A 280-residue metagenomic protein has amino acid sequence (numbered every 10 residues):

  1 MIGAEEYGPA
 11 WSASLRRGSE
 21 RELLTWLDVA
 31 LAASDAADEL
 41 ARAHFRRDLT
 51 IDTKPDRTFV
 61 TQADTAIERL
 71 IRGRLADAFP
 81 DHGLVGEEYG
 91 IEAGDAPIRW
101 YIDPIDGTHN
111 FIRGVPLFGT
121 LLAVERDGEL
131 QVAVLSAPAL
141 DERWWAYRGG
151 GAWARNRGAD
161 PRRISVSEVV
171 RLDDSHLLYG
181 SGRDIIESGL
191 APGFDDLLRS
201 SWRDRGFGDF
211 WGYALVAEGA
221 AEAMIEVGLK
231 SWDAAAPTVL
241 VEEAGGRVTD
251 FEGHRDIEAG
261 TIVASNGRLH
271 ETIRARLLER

Functional and structural regions predicted by a protein language model:
M1-I105, L269-A275: N-terminal subdomain of lithium-sensitive/metallo-dependent phosphomonoesterases centered on the IMPase/IPPase/PAP
A30, S34-A37, A133, P237 (+1 more regions): Small-residue (primarily alanine) positions within well-ordered alpha-helices, especially packing/interaction faces
A41, D64, L75, T108 (+6 more regions): Residue-level signal for inorganic ion chemistry
D52, E92-G94, D127, W145 (+3 more regions): Solvent-exposed alpha-helices and their adjacent loops that cap or buttress functional pockets in soluble metabolic
T65, R69, E88, P104-G107 (+5 more regions): Generic detector of well-ordered alpha-helical packing
G94-W153: DPxDG-like acidic metal-binding loop motif
A152-N156, Y179: Short hydrophobic/aromatic-rich beta-strand segments that constitute the beta-sheet cores of beta-sandwich/beta-barrel
S165-R280: An extended, acidic
